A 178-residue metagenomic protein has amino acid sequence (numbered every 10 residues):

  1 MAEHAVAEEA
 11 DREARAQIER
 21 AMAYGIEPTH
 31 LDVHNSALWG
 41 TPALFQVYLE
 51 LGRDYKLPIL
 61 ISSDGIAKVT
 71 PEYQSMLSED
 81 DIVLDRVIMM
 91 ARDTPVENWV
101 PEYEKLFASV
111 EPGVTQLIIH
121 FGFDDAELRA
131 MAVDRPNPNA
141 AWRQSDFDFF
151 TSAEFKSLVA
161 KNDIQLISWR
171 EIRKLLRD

Functional and structural regions predicted by a protein language model:
M1-D11: Active-site mouth loops of central-metabolism enzymes
H4-A5, N35-S36, A141-R143: Short, contiguous strand/loop micro-motifs
A7, R15-I82, V87-W99, A108 (+1 more regions): Catalytic domains of cell-wall/extracellular-matrix polysaccharide-remodeling enzymes, centered on de-N-acetylation
Y24, E104-R135, N139-W142: Catalytic grooves of carbohydrate-active enzymes
L31, L117, V159: Conserved, mostly hydrophobic/aromatic
I59-S62, R135-D178: C-terminal domain-boundary segment and adjacent tail
V100-E104, S152: Structural motif corresponding to alpha-helix initiation and N-cap regions
